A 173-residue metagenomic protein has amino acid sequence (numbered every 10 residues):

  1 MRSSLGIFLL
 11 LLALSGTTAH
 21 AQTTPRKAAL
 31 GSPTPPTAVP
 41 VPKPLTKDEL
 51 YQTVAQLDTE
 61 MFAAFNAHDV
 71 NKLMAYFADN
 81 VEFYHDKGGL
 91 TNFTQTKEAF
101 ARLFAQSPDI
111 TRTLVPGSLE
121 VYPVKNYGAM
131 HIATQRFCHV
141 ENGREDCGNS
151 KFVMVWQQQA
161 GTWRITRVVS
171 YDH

Functional and structural regions predicted by a protein language model:
M1-L5, A21-Q22: Positively charged n-region of N-terminal signal peptides that target proteins for export
G6-G16: Bacterial N-terminal signal peptides
Q22-D79: Short, low-complexity N-terminal intrinsically disordered segments enriched in polar/charged residues
Q22-P35, N149-H173: Short beta-strand edge/turn micro-motifs at domain boundaries
D48, Q52-T53, V70-Y127, R136 (+1 more regions): A solvent-exposed, acidic/Ser-Thr-rich amphipathic alpha-helical stretch
F83, H131, I165-R167: Short hydrophobic/aromatic-rich beta-strand segments that constitute the beta-sheet cores of beta-sandwich/beta-barrel
Y84, C138-V140, Y171: A generic structural motif
Y127-G161: Exposed beta-sheet edge and beta->alpha loop/turn motif
